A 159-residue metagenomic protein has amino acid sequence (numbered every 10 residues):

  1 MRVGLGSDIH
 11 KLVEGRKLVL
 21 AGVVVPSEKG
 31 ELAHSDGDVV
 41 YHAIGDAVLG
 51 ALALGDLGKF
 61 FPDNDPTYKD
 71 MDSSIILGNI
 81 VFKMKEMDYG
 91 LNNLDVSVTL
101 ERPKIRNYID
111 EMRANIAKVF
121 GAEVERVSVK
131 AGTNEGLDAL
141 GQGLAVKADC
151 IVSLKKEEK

Functional and structural regions predicted by a protein language model:
M1-D110, V119-F120: RNase III-family endoribonuclease catalytic core
G4-G6, E135-D138: Glycine-rich, charged/polar anion/phosphate-binding loops that engage phosphate groups from diverse ligands
I105-E111, A139-V146: Short glycine/threonine-rich loop-to-helix capping motif typified by GTGT followed within a few residues by an Asp-Pro
A114: Active-site phosphate/pyrophosphate- and oxyanion-stabilizing loops and adjacent acidic/basic residues in soluble
E123-R126: Short acidic capping loops at alpha-helix termini that bridge into adjacent secondary structure
V129-T133: Pyridoxal 5′-phosphate
L140-K159: C-terminal edge-of-domain segments
